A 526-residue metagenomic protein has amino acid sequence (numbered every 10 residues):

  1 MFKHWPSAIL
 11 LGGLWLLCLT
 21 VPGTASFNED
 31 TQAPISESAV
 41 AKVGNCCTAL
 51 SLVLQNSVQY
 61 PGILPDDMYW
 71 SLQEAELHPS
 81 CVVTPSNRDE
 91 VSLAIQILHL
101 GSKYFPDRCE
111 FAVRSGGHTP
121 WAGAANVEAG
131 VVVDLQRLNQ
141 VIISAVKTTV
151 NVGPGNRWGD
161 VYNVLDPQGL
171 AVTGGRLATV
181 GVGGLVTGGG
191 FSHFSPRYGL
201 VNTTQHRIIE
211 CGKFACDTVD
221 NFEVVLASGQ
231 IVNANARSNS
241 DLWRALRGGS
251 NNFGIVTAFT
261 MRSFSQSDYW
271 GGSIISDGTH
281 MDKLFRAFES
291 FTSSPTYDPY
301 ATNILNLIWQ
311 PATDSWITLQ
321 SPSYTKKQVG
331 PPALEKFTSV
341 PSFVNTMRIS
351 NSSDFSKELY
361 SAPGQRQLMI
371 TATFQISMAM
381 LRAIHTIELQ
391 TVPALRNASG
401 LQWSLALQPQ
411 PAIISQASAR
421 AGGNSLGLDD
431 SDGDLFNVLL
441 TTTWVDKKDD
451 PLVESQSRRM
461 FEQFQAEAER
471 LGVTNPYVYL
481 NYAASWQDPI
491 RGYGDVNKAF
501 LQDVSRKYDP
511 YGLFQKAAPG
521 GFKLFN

Functional and structural regions predicted by a protein language model:
F2-W5, G13-N526: Soluble FAD-dependent oxygen oxidases
